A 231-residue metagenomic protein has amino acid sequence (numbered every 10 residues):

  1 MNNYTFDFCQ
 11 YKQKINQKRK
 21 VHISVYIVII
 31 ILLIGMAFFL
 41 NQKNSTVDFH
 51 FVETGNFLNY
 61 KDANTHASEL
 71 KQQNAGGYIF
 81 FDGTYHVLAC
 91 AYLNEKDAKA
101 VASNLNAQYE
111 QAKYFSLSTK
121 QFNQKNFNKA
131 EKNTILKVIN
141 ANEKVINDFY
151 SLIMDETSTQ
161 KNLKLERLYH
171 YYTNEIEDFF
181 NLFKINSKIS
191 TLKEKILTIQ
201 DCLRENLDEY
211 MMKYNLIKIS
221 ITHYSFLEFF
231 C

Functional and structural regions predicted by a protein language model:
M1-Q17: N-terminal Lys/Arg-rich, disordered targeting/topogenic segments
N3, Q10, A37-D48: Glycine- and small hydrophobic-enriched segments that form the cores of compact globular domains
H22-L40: Hydrophobic membrane-insertion alpha-helices, especially the h-region of bacterial N-terminal signal peptides
N41-A130: Solvent-exposed beta-strand motifs enriched in subsets of small alpha/beta binding domains, especially certain
A100, N104-E166: Charged, amphipathic alpha-helical linkers/stalks
M154-Q160, S187-K188, M211-L216: Charged, low-complexity interaction regions
L163-N206: Intrinsically disordered, low-complexity segments enriched in Gly and acidic/Ser/Thr residues that form flexible
S190-C231: Extracytoplasmic/luminal low-complexity segments enriched in Pro/Gly and acidic/polar residues that act as flexible
